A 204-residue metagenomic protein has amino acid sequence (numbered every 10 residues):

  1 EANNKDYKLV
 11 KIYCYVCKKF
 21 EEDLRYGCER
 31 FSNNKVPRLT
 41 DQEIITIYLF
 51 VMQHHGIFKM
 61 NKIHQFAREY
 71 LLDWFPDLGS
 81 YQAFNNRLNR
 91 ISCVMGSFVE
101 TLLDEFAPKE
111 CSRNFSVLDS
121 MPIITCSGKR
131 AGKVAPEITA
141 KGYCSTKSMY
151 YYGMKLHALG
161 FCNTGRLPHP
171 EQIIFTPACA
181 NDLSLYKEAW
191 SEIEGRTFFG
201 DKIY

Functional and structural regions predicted by a protein language model:
E1-Y204: Short alpha-helical elements
